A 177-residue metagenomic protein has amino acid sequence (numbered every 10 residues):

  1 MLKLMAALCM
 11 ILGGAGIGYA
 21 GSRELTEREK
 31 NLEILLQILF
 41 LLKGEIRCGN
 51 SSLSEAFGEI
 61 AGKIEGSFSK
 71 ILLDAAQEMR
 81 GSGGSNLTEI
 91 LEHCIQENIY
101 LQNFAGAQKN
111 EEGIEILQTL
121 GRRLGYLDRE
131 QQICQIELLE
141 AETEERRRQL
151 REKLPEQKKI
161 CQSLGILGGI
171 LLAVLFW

Functional and structural regions predicted by a protein language model:
K3-R80: Juxtamembrane/interface alpha-helical elements of multi-pass membrane proteins
A7-I17, Q149-W177: Bilayer-spanning, highly hydrophobic alpha-helical transmembrane segments
Q37-F40, K70, E115-T119, L138-A141 (+1 more regions): Generic structural signal for well-ordered, non-membrane alpha-helices
S52-L127: Glycine- and small-hydrophobic-enriched helix-loop-helix hairpins
E59, L73-Q77, E89-E92, C134 (+4 more regions): Flexible domain-boundary/linker segments
L72, G83-N86, T143, Q162-G169 (+1 more regions): Alpha-helix boundary/capping detector
E111, R122-I166: Membrane-interface, cytosolic juxtamembrane amphipathic helix immediately N-terminal to a transmembrane helix, enriched
